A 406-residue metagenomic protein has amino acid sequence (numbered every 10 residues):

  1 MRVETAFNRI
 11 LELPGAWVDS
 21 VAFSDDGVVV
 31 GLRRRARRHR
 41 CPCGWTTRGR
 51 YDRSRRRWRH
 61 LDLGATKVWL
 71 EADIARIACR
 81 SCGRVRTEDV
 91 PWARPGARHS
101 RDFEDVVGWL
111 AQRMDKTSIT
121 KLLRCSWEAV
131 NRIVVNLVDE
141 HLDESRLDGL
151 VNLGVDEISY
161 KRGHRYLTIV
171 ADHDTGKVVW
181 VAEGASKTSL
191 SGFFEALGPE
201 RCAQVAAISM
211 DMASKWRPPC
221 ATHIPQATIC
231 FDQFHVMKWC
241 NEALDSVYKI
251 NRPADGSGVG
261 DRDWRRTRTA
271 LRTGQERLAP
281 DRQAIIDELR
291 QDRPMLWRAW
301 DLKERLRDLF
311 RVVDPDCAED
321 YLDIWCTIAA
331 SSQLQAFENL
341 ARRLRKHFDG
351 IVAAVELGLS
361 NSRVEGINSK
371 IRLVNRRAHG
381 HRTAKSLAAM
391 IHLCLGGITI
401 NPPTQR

Functional and structural regions predicted by a protein language model:
M1-V29, R34-R37, S100-D102, L122-A207 (+3 more regions): Long C-terminal interaction/binding lobes of large macromolecular proteins
R38, C43, K161-H164, D172-H173 (+5 more regions): Acidic/histidine-rich catalytic cores and adjacent linkers of DNA breakage/strand-transfer/modification proteins
R40, T47, S54-H164, A203 (+1 more regions): Short, positively charged, Gly/Tyr-enriched micro-motifs that form contact patches at catalytic or ligand/partner
T87-V90, G176-W180, A353-A354: Short small-residue beta-strand/loop micro-motif enriched in glycine and branched aliphatics
W92-R94, A227, N251-D255: Short, polar/flexible loop-turn hinges at active-site or ligand-entry regions and domain interfaces
M114, W216, A227, L244-V247 (+1 more regions): A generic secondary-structure signal for well-formed alpha-helical elements
V236-S257: Short alpha-helix plus adjacent loop in nuclease-associated cores
